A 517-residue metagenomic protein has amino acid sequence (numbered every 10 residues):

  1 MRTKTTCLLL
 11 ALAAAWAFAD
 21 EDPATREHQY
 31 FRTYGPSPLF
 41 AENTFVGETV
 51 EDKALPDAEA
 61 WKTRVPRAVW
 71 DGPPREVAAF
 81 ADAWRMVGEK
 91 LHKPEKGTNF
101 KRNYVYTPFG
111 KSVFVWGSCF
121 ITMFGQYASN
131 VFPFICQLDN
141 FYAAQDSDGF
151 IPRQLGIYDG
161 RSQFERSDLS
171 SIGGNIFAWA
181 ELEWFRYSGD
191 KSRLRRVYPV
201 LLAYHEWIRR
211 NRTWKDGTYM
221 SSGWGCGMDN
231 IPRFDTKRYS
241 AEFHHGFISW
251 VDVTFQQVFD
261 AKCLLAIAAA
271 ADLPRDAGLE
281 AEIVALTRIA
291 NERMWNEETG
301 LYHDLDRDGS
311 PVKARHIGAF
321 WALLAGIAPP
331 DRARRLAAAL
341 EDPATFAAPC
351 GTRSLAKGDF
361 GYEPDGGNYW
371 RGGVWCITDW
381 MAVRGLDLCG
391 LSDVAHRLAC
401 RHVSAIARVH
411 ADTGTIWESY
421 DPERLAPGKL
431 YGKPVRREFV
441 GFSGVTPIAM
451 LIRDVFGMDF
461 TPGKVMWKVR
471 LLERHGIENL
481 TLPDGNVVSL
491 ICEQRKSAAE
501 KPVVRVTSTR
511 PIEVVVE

Functional and structural regions predicted by a protein language model:
M1-C7: Bacterial N-terminal signal peptides that target proteins for export
L10-F18: Hydrophobic h-region of N-terminal signal peptides that target proteins for export in Gram-negative bacteria
F18-K111, R186, K191-R196, L202-R209 (+3 more regions): Acidic/polar, glycine-enriched structural segments that form the non-catalytic walls/loops of the carbohydrate-binding
T25-A41, V69-V113, C136-D168, T213-S249 (+7 more regions): Extended glycan-interaction surfaces of carbohydrate-active proteins
E27-R32, P38, K111-W224, W250-T254 (+7 more regions): Aromatic-rich carbohydrate-recognition surfaces in CAZymes
A68-V77, G125-L138, W184-L202, D216 (+4 more regions): Structural helix-adjacent loops and short alpha-helical linkers that scaffold large soluble proteins
P274-A281, A285, A290, E297 (+2 more regions): Beta-rich accessory regions
V435-I477: Catalytic cores of secreted or luminal carbohydrate-active enzymes
